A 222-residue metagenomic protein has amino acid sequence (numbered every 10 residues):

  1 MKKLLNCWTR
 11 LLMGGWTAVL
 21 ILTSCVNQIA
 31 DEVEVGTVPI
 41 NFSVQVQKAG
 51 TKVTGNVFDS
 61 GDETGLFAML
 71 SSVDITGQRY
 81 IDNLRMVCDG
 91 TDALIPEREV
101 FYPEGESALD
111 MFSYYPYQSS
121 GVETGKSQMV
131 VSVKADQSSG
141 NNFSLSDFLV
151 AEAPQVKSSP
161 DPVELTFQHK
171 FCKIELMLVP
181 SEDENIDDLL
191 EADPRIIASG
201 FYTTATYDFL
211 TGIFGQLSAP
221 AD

Functional and structural regions predicted by a protein language model:
K2-L4, L22-D222: Sec-type signal peptide cleavage vicinity
L11-S24: Bacterial N-terminal signal peptides
